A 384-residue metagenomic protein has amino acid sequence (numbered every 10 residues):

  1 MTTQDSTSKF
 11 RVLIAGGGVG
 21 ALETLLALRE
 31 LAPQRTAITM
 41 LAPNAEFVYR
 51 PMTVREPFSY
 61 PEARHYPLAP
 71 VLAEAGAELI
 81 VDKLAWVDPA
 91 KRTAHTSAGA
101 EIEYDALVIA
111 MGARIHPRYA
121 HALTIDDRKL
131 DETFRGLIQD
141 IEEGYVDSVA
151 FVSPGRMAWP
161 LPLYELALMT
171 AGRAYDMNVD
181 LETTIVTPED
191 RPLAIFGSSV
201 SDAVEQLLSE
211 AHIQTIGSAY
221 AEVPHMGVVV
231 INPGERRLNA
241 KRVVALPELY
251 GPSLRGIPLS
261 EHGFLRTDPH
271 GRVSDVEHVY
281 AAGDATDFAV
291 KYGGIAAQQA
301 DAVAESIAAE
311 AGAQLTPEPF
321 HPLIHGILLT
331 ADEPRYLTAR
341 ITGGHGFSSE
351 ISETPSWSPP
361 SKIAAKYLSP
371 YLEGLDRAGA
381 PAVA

Functional and structural regions predicted by a protein language model:
M1-K9, E74-E165, R173-D176, P233: FAD-binding core/adjacent interface of flavoenzyme oxidoreductases
T2-A77, R156-I195: Beta1-alpha1 glycine-rich phosphate/pyrophosphate-binding loop at the start of Rossmann-like nucleotide-binding domains
A37-T39, E78-A94, I102, G172-P269 (+1 more regions): A Rossmann-like FAD-binding core segment of flavoenzymes
A122-Y145, N239-Q299, A309: FAD-site-proximal beta/loop scaffold in flavoenzymes
H262-Y280, T330-S349: FAD-binding beta-loop-beta segment adjacent to the flavin cofactor pocket
A282-T330, A339: A conserved FAD-binding loop/helix module that cradles the flavin
P334-A384: C-terminal auxiliary extensions adjacent to catalytic cores
